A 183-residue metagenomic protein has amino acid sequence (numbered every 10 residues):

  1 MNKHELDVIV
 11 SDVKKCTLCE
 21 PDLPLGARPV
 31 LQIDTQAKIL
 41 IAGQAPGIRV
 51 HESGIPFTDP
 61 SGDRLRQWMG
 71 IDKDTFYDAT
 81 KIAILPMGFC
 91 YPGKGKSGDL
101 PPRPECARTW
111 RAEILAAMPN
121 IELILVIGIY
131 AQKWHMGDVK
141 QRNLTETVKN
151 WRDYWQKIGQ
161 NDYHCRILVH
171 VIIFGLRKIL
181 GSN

Functional and structural regions predicted by a protein language model:
N2-N183: A polyanion-binding, active-site-adjacent surface
